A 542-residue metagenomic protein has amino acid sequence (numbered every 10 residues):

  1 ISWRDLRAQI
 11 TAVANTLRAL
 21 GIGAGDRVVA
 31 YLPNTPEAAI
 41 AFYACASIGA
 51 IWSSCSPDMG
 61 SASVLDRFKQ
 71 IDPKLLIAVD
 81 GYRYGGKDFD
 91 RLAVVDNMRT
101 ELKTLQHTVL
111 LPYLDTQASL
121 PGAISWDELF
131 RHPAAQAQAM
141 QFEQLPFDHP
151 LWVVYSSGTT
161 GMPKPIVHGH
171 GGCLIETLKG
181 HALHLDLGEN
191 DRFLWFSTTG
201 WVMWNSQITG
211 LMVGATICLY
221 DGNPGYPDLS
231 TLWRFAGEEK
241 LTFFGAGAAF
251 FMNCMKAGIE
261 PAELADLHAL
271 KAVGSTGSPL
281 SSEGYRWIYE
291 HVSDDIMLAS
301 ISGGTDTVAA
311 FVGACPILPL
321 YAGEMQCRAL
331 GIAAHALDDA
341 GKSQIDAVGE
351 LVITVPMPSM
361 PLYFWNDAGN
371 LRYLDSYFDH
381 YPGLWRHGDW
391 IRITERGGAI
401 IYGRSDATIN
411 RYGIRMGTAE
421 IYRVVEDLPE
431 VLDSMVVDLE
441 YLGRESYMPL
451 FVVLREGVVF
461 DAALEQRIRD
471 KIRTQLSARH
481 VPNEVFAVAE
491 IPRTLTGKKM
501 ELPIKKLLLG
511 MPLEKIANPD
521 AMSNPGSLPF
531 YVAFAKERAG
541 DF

Functional and structural regions predicted by a protein language model:
I1-Y43, G60-L65, P121, S125-R131 (+2 more regions): Conserved AMP-binding/adenylate-forming core of the ANL superfamily
A30, C55-G81, V95, G237 (+11 more regions): AMP-binding/adenylate-forming catalytic core of the ANL superfamily
L75-F147, A257-G258: ANL superfamily adenylate-forming
L75-V94, D115, D221-G225, L241-W287 (+2 more regions): Adenylate-forming
H107-L110, G443, T474-K499, M511-D541: AMP-binding/adenylate-forming catalytic domain of the ANL superfamily
V109-L110, P121-Y155, M162, H170-T177 (+1 more regions): Conserved pre-ATP/AMP-binding loop-to-beta segment of ANL
L174-R192, V202-T242, A257-G258: Conserved AMP-binding/adenylation subdomain of ANL enzymes
L183, K271-A399, S405-T408, I421: Conserved AMP-binding/adenylate-forming
